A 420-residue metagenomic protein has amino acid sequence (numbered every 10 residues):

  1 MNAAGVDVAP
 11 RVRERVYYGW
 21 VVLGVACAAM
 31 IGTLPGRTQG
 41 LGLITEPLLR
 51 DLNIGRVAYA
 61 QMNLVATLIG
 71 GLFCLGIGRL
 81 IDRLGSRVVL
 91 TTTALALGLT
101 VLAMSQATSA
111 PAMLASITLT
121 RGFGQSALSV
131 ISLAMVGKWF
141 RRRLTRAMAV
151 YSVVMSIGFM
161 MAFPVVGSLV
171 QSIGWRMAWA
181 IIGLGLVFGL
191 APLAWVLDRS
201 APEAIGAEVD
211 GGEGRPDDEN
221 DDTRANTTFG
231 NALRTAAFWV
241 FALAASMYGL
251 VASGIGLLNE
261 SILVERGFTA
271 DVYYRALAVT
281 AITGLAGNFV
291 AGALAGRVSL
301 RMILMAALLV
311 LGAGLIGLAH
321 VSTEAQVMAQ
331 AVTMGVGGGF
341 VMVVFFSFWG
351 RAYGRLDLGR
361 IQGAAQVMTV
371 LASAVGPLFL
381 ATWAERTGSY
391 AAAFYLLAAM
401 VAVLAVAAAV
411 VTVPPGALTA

Functional and structural regions predicted by a protein language model:
V21-R56, I77, F163, I255-E260 (+1 more regions): Extracytoplasmic
I31, T100, P111-A127, S246 (+1 more regions): Hydrophobic core of transmembrane alpha-helices in multi-pass small-molecule transporters, especially MFS/SLC-type
R37-T45, G230-N288: Extracytoplasmic gate region of multi-pass secondary transporters
L72-A110: Conserved MFS/SLC helix-loop-helix module at the cytosolic interface between two early adjacent transmembrane helices
F73-G85, G287-S299, A384-E385: Helix-to-loop junctions at the C-terminal end of transmembrane segments in multipass secondary transporters
A127-F140, F340-Y353: Intracellular juxtamembrane helix-capping segments at the cytosolic ends of symmetry-related transmembrane helices
Y151-P202: Helix-loop-helix hairpin linking two adjacent transmembrane segments in secondary transporters
A278-N288, R297-F348: C-terminal transmembrane helical hairpin of 12-TM major facilitator-type secondary transporters
